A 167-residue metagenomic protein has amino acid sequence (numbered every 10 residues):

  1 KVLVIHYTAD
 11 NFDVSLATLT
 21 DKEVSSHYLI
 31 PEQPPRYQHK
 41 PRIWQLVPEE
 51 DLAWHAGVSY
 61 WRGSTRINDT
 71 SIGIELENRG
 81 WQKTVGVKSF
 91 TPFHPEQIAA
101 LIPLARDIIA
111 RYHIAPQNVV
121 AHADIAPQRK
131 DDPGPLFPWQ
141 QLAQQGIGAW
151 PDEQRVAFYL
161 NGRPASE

Functional and structural regions predicted by a protein language model:
K1-Q117: Active-site-adjacent loop/helix surface patches within enzyme catalytic domains that shape the substrate-binding cleft
G80-E167: Basic/polar, cationic surfaces and motifs that engage anionic cell-wall and phosphate/carboxylate ligands
